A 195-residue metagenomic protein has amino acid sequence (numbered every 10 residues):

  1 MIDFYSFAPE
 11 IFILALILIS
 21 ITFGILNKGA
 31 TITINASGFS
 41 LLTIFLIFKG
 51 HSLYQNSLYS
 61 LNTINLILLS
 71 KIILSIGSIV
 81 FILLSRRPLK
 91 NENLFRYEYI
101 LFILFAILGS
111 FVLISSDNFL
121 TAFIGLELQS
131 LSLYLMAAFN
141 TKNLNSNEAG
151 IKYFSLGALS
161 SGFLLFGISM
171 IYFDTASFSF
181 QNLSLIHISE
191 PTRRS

Functional and structural regions predicted by a protein language model:
M1-D3, V112-D117, T175: Helix-coil boundary and interhelical linker segments in multi-pass alpha-helical membrane proteins
M1-N93, Y97-L101: Transmembrane helix-loop-helix hairpins at membrane boundaries of multipass inner-membrane proteins
L18-T22, K49, S115, L135 (+1 more regions): Hydrophobic membrane-targeting signal helices
G24-N27, G50, D117, N140-K142 (+1 more regions): Short helix-capping/hinge motifs at transmembrane helix termini and TM-loop junctions
G38, N65, L69-G162: Internal transmembrane alpha-helices of multipass membrane proteins
S52-L53, D174-S184: Peri-membrane helix termini and adjoining interfacial loops of integral membrane proteins
G162-F178: Hydrophobic alpha-helical segments and their helix-loop junctions in multi-pass secondary transporters
I186-S195: Single conserved hydrophobic/aromatic residue that forms the stacking wall/gate of nucleotide- or nucleobase-binding
